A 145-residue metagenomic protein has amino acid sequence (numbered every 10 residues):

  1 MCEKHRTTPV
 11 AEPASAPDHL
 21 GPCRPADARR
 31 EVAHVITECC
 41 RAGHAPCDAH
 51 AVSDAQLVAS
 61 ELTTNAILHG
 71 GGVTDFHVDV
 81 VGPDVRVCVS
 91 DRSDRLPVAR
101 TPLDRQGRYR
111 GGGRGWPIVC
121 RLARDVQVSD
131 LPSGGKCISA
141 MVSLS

Functional and structural regions predicted by a protein language model:
M1-L20, I67-S145: Conserved beta-strand-loop-beta-strand hairpin that lines the nucleotide-binding pocket of ATP/GTP-utilizing enzymes
K4-H5, E31, V35, C47 (+1 more regions): Short hydrophobic/aromatic-rich motifs at helix boundaries and adjacent loops
P13-H34: Short beta-to-alpha transition helix within the HATPase_c
C23, P46, H50-S53, L57 (+1 more regions): Residues at secondary-structure transition points
R30, I36-S60: Conserved short strand/loop->alpha-helix "switch" segment adjacent to the catalytic nucleotide/phosphoryl-transfer site
V58, T64-L68: Short, well-structured hydrophobic secondary-structure segments
